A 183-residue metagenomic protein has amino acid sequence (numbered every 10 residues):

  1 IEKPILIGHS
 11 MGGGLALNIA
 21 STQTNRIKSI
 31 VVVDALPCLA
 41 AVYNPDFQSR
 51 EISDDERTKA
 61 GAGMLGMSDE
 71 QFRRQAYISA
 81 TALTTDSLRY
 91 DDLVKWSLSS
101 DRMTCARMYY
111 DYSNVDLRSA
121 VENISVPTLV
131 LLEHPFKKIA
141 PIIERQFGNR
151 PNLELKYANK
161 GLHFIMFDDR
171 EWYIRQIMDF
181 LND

Functional and structural regions predicted by a protein language model:
I1-S10: Alpha/beta-hydrolase fold nucleophile elbow
I5, S29, P127-L129: Proline-centered loop/turn at the N-terminus of a beta-strand
I7-G8, V32, L131-E133: Short beta-strand segments
H9-S29, L36-A40, Q71-T84, L88-D91: A structural preference for long, well-packed, hydrophobic secondary-structure segments
N18-S21, K28-M67: Flexible "cap/lid" loop of the alpha/beta hydrolase fold
A41-Y43, F47-E51, A62-E122: Conserved alpha/beta-hydrolase catalytic His-Asp/Glu region
S125-F167: Conserved loop-alpha-helix segment in the C-terminal half of the alpha/beta-hydrolase fold that carries the catalytic
F167-L181: Post-His helix in hydrolase/transferase enzymes
